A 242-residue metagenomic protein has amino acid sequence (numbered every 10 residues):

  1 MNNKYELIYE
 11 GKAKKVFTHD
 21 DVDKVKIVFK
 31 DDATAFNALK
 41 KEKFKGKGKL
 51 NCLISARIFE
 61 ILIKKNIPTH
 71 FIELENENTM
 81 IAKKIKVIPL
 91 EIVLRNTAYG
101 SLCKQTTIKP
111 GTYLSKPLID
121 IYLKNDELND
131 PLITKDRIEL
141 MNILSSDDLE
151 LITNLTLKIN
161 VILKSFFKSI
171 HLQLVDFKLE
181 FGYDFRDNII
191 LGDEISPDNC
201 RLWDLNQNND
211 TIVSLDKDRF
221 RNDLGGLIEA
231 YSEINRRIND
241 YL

Functional and structural regions predicted by a protein language model:
M1-E6, A82, L163-I170: Short aromatic-glycine motifs in intrinsically disordered, low-complexity regions
N3-L123, I238, L242: Active-site loop/lid in soluble adenylation, ligation, and acyl-transfer enzymes
L39-K49, L132-L155: Short histidine-centered catalytic/ligand-binding loop motif
I72-N78, K168-Y183: A short glycine-rich, hydrophobically flanked beta-strand micro-motif that places a catalytic Asp/Glu for divalent metal
L94, L174-D193: Conserved metal-phosphate-binding beta-hairpin within the catalytic cores of diverse ATP-dependent phosphoryl-transfer
T112, I195-L242: C-terminal helix-cap and adjacent tail motif
T112, P117-N129, N160-Q173, I195-R201: Phosphate-binding core of ATP-grasp and ATP-grasp-like enzymes
I143-V175: A long amphipathic alpha-helix within ATP-dependent nucleotide-binding catalytic cores
